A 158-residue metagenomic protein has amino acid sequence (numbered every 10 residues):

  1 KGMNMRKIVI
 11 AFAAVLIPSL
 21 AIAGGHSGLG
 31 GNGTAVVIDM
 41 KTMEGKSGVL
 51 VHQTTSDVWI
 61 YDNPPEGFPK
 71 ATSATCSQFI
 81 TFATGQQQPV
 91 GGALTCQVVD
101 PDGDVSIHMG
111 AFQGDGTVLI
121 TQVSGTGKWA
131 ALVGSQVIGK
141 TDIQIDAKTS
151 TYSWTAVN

Functional and structural regions predicted by a protein language model:
K1-N4: Short, Lys/Arg-enriched N-terminal segments with co-localized hydrophobic residues within the first ~10-30 amino acids
R6-A13: Sec-dependent signal peptide recognition, specifically the positively charged N-region followed immediately by
P18-L20: N-terminal signal peptide c-region/cleavage motif recognized by signal peptidases
G24-N158: Beta-strand-enriched cores of mature, soluble protein domains
